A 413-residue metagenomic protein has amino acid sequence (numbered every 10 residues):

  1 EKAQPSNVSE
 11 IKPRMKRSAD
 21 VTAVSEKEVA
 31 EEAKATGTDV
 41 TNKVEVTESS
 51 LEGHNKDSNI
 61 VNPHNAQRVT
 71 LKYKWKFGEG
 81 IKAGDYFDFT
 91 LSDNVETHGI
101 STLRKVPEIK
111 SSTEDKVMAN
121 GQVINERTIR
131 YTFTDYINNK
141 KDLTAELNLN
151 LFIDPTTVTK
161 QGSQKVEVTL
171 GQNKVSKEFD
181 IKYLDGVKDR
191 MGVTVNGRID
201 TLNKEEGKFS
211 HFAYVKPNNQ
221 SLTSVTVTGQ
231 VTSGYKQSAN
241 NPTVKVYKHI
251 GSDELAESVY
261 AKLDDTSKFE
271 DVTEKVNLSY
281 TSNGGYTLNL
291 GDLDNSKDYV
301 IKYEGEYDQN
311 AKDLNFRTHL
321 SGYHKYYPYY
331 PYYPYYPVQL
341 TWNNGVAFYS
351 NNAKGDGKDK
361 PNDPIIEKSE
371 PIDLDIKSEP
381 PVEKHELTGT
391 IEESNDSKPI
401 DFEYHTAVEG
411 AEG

Functional and structural regions predicted by a protein language model:
A3-I81, T156-K236, N240-N241, G285 (+1 more regions): Serine/threonine-rich, low-complexity linker/repeat segments that form flexible spacers/stalks
R14-H54, N94-F133, Q230-Y286, A411: A surface/secretory-pathway sequence property marking extracellular, secreted, or lumenal proteins enriched
T97, A119, I137-A145, Q172-E178 (+4 more regions): Short, surface-exposed beta-strand/loop "edge" segments at domain boundaries and coil↔beta transitions
T128-N173, G284-G322: Low-complexity, intrinsically disordered segments enriched in Ser/Thr together with acidic residues
G251-T390: Hydrophilic extracytoplasmic domains
